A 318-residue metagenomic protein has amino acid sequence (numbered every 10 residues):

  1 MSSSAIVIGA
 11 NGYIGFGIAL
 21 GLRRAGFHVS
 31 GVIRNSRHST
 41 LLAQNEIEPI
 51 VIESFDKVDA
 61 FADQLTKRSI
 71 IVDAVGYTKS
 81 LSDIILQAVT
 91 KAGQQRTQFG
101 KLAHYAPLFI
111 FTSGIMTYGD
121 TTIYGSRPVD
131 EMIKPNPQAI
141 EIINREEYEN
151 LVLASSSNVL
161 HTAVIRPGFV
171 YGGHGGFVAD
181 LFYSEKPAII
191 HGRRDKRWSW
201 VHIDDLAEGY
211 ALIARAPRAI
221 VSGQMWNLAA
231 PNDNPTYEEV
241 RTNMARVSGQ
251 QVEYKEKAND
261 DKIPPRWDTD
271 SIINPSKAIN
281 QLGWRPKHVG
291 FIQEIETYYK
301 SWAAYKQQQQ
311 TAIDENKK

Functional and structural regions predicted by a protein language model:
S2-F27: N-terminal Rossmann NAD(P)H-binding glycine-rich loop of SDR-like oxidoreductase domains
R34-T97: NAD(P)H-binding glycine-rich loop region in Rossmannoid oxidoreductase-like domains and their noncatalytic homologs
V89-I143, A163: Conserved Rossmann-fold NAD(P)-dependent oxidoreductase catalytic core, especially the SDR/UDP-sugar
S156-W198, I203: NAD(P)-dependent short-chain dehydrogenase/reductase
L206-Y210, L228, V240, A278 (+1 more regions): Non-catalytic, hydrophobic alpha-helical segments
G209-L212, A216-I263, Q308-K318: Mid/C-terminal beta-alpha module of Rossmann-like enzyme folds, strongest in SDR-family dehydrogenases/epimerases
D260-R285, A304-Q308: Conserved C-terminal active-site "lid" loop/helix of NAD(P)H-dependent oxidoreductases that clamps the redox cofactor
V289-K318: Amphipathic terminal alpha-helices
